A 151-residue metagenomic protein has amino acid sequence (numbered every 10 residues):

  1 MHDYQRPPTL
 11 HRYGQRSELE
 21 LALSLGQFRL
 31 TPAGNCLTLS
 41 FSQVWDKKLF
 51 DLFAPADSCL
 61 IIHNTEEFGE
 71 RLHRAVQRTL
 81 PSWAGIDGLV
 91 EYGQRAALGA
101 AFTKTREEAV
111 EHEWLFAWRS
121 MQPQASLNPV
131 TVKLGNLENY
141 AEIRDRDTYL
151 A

Functional and structural regions predicted by a protein language model:
M1-A151: NAD-dependent ADP-ribosyltransferases
